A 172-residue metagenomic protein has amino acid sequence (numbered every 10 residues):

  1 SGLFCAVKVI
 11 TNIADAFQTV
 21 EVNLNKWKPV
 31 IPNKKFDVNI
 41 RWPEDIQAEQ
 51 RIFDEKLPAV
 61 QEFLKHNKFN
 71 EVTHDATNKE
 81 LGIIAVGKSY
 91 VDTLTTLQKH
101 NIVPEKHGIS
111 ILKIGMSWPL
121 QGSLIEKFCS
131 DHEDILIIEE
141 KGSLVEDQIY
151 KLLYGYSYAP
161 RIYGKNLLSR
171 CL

Functional and structural regions predicted by a protein language model:
S1-L172: Flexible, low-complexity linker and terminal segments
